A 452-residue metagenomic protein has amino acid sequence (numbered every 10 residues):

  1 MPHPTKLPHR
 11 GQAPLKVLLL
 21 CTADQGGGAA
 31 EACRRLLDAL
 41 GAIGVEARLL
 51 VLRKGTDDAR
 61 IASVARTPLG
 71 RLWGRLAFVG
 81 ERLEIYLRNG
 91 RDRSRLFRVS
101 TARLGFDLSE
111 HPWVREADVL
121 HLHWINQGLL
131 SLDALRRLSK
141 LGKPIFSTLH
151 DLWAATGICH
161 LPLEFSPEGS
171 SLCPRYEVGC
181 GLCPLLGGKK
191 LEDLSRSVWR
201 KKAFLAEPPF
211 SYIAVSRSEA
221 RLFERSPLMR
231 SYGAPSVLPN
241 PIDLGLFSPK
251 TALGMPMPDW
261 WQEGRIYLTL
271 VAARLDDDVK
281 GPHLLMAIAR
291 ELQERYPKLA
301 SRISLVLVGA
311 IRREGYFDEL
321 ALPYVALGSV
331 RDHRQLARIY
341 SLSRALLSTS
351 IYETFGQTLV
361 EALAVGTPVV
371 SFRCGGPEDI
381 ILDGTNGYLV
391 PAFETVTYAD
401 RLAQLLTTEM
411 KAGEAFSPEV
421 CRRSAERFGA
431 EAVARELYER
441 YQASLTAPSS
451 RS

Functional and structural regions predicted by a protein language model:
S218, P241: Carbohydrate-associated surface elements
P258-K280, M286-R290: Conserved donor-binding/catalytic core segment of Leloir-type glycosyltransferases
Y296-S304, G309-R334, A345: Nucleotide-activated donor-binding/catalytic signature segment of Leloir-type glycosyltransferases, i.e., the conserved
R338-S343, L437: Short alpha-helical donor nucleotide-sugar binding micro-motif in glycosyltransferases
I351: Aromatic "clamp/platform" in nucleotide-sugar-dependent glycosyltransferases that forms part of the donor/acceptor
P368-S371: Short hydrophobic beta-strand element within catalytic cores of glycosyltransferases and related nucleotide-activated
D383-G384, Y388-V396, Q404-K411: Conserved acidic donor-binding segment of nucleotide-sugar-dependent glycosyltransferases
A415-A443: A charged, aromatic-enriched C-terminal amphipathic alpha-helix characteristic of glycosyltransferases across folds
